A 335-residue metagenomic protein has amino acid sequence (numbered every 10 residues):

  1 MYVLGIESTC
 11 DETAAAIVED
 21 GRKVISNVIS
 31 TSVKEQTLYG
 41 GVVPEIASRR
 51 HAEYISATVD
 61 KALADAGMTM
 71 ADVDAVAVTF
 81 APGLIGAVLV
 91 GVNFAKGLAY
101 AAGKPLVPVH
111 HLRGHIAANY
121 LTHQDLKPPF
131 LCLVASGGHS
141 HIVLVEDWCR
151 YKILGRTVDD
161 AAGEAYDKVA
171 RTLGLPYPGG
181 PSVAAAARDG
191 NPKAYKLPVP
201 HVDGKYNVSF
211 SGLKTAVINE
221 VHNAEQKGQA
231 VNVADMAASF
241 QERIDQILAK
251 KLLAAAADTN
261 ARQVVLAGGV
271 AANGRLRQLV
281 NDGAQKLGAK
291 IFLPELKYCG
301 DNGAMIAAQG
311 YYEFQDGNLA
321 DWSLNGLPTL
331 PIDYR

Functional and structural regions predicted by a protein language model:
Y2-P82, H111, H115, M236: N-terminal beta-alpha supersecondary unit
T13-V18, C132, S140-L144: Short beta-strand scaffold segments in enzyme catalytic cores
V78-A102, G274-G283: Short Gly/Thr/Asp-enriched flexible loops that form oxyanion-binding sites at enzyme active sites
P108-V109, N281-I306: Conserved phosphate-binding/catalytic loops in two-lobed NTP-binding clefts
V109-L131, Q309: Conserved phosphate-binding catalytic cores of ATP/NTP-utilizing and phosphoryl-transfer enzymes
H115-A117, P294-D333: Glycine-rich phosphate-binding/hydrolytic loop that grips phosphoryl groups
Q124, E146-N191, K214-T215, N219-N223: Glycine-rich phosphate-binding loop plus the immediately following alpha-helix
A185-V264, N273-L287, F314, Y334-R335: A contiguous, well-structured pocket-lining segment that forms one wall/lid of small-molecule binding clefts in soluble
